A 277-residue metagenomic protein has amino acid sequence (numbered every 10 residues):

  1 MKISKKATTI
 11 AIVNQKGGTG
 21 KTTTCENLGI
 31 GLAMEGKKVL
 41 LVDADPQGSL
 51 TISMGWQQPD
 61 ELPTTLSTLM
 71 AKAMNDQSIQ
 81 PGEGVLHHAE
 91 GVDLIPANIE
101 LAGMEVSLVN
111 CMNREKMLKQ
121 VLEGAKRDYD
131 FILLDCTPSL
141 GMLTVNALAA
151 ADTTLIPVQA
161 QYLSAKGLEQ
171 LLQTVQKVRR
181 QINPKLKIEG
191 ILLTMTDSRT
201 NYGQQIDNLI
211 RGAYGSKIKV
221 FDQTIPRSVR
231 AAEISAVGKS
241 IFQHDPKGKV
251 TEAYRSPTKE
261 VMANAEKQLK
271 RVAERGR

Functional and structural regions predicted by a protein language model:
M1-R277: P-loop NTP-binding core
